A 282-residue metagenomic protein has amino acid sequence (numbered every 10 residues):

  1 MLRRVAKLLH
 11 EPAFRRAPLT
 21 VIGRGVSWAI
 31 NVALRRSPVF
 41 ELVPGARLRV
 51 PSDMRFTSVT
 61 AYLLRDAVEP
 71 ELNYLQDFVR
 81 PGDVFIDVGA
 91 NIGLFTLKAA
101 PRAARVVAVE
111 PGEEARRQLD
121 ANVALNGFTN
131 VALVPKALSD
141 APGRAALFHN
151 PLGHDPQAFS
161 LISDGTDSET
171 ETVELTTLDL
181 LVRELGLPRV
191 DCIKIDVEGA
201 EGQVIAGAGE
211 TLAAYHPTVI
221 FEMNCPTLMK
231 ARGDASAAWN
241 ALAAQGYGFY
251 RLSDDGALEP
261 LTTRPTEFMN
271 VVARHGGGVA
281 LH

Functional and structural regions predicted by a protein language model:
M1-N122, N126, L185-L187, R251-A257 (+1 more regions): S-adenosyl-L-methionine
S37, A103-A104, A108, L180-H282: Conserved acidic-Pro-Pro-aromatic motif
R49, T172-L175, I220, V272: Short aromatic/basic micro-patch
V50, L133, L147, L161 (+2 more regions): Generic preference for hydrophobic
L63-V84, F128, A132, R144-A146 (+2 more regions): Short internal loop-to-helix segment that lines adenine-nucleotide cofactor pockets
A90-I92, E113, D140, V197-G199 (+1 more regions): Short, glycine/acidic-enriched loop or turn micro-motifs at the edges of active sites
L94-L97, R117, G143, G202-A206: Short N-terminal helix/helix-N-cap motif within the alpha/beta-hydrolase-1
E113-R116, D120-H154: Core alpha/beta nucleotide-donor-binding catalytic domains of modification enzymes
